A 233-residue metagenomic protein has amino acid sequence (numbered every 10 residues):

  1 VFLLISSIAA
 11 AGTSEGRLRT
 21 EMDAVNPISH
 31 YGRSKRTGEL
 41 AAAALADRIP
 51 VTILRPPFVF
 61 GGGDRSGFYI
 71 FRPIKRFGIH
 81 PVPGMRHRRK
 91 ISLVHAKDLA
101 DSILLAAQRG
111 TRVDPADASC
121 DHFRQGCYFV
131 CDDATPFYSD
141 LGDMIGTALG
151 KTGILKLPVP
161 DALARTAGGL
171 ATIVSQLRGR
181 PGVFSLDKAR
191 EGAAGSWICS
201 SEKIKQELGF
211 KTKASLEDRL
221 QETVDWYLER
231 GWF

Functional and structural regions predicted by a protein language model:
V1-H30, A44, T52: Conserved Rossmann-fold NAD(P)-dependent oxidoreductase catalytic core, especially the SDR/UDP-sugar
S34: Active-site helix of classical SDR
E39-G62: Conserved beta-loop-beta element that borders a ligand/cofactor-binding pocket
R72-D98, S102-A106, G110, D114-R124 (+1 more regions): A conserved pocket-lining segment of Rossmann-fold NAD(P)-dependent short-chain dehydrogenase/reductase
A96, C120, C127, G169-K211: Conserved C-terminal active-site "lid" loop/helix of NAD(P)H-dependent oxidoreductases that clamps the redox cofactor
L99, I103, V130, L141 (+2 more regions): Non-catalytic, hydrophobic alpha-helical segments
R109-V183, Q221-E222: Mid/C-terminal beta-alpha module of Rossmann-like enzyme folds, strongest in SDR-family dehydrogenases/epimerases
C199-E207, K211-F233: Amphipathic terminal alpha-helices
